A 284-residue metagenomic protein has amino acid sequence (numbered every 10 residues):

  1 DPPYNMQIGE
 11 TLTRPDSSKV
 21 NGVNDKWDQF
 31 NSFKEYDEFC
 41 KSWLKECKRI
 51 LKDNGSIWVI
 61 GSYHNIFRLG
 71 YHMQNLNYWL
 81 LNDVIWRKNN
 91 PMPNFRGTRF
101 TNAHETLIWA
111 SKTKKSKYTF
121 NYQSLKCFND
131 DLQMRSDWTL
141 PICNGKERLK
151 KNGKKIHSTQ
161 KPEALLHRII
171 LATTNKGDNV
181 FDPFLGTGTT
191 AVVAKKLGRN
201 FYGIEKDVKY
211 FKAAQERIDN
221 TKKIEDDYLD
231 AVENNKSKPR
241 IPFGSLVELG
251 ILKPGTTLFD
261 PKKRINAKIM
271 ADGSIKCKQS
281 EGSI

Functional and structural regions predicted by a protein language model:
D1-I204, K209: Core catalytic lobe of class I
K19-W27, D219-N234: Conserved phosphoryl-transfer catalytic core
N54, N234-N235, G250: Short, flexible coil/linker elements and helix-boundary hinge sites characteristic of intrinsically disordered
L81-N82, H104, E225-D226, N235-K236: Short, intrinsically disordered/low-complexity patches at protein termini and at juxtamembrane boundaries
I108-S116, Y228-S237: Short, basic, helix/turn surface patches
A214: Conserved SAM-binding loop
K238-I284: C-terminal accessory/binding modules appended to enzymatic or scaffolding proteins
